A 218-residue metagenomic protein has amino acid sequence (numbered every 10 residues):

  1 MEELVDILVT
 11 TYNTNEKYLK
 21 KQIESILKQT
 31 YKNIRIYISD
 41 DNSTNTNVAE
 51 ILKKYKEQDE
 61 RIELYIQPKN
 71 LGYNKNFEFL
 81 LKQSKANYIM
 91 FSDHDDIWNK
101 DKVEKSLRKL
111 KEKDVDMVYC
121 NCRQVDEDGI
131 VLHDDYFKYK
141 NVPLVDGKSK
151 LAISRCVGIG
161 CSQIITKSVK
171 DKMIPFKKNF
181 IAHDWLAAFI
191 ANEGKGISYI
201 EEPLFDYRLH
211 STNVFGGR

Functional and structural regions predicted by a protein language model:
M1-R218: Nucleotide-sugar donor-binding/catalytic module of glycosyltransferases that assemble extracellular/cell-envelope
